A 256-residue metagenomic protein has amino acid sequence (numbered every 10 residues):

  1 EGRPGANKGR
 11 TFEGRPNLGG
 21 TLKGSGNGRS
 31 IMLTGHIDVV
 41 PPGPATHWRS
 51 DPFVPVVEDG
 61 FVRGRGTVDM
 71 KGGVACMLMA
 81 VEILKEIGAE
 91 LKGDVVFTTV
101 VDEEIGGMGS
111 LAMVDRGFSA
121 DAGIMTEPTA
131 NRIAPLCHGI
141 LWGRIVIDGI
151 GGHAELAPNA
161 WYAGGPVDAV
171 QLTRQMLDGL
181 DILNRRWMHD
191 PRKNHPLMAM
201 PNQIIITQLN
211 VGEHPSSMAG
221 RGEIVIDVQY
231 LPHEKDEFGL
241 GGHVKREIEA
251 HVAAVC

Functional and structural regions predicted by a protein language model:
E1-N27, F53-V54: A non-catalytic alpha/beta surface segment that caps or lines the substrate-entry region of metallo-dependent hydrolase
P4-R10, N131-R132, R192-K193: Short, P/G- and charge-enriched loop/turn segments at secondary-structure junctions
G9-R10, A134-H138, P215-M218: Short glycine-biased active-site loop of nucleotidyltransferases that positions the nucleotide triphosphate and helps
T11, G28-V96: Active-site metal-coordination/substrate-binding segment of hydrolases, especially metallo-dependent peptidases
R15, S50, S119, H138-W142 (+2 more regions): Short, solvent-exposed loop/turn segments at the edges of secondary structure
V68-W142: Acidic/histidine-rich catalytic neighborhood of metal-dependent amide-processing enzymes
D148-C256: Metal-dependent amide/peptide-bond hydrolase catalytic core, centered on the "pita-bread" metallohydrolase fold
